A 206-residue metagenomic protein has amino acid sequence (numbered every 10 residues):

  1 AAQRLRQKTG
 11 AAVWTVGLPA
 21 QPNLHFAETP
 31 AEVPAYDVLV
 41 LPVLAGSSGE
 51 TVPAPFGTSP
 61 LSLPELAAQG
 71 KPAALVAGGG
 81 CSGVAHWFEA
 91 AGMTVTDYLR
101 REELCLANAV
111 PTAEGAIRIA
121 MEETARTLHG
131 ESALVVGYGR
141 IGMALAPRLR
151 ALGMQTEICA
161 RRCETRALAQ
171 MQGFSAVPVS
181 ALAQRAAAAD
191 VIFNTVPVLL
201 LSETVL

Functional and structural regions predicted by a protein language model:
A1-L5, T127-R150: Glycine-rich adenosine-cofactor-binding loop
K8, P42, A77-G78, V95 (+8 more regions): Conserved mixed alpha/beta catalytic, RNA-binding, or beta-rich assembly cores of soluble enzyme, regulatory
K8-N23, L152-Q172: NAD(P)-binding Rossmann-fold cofactor-contacting core
F26-E32, T96, S175-A181: Short acidic-hydrophobic, aromatic-tinged amphipathic segments that line or gate anion-handling sites
A35-Y36, P72, V95, A189: Local beta-strand N-terminus motif with an aromatic residue
D37-V38, A74, S132, V191: Structural motif
L41-H129: Glycine/serine-rich phosphate-binding loop and adjoining beta1-alpha1 elements at the start of nucleotide-handling
L44-G49, S59-K71, L75, Q172-L206: Rossmann-like adenosine-cofactor binding region
